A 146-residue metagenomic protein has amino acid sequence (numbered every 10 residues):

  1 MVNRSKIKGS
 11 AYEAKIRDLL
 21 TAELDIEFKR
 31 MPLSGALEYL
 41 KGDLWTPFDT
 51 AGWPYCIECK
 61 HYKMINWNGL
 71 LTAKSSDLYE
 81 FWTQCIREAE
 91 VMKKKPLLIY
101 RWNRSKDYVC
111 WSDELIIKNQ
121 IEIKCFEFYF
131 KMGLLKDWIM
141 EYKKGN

Functional and structural regions predicted by a protein language model:
M1-N146: Catalytic phosphate/metal-binding cores of nucleic-acid and nucleotide-processing enzymes, i.e., regions that mediate
